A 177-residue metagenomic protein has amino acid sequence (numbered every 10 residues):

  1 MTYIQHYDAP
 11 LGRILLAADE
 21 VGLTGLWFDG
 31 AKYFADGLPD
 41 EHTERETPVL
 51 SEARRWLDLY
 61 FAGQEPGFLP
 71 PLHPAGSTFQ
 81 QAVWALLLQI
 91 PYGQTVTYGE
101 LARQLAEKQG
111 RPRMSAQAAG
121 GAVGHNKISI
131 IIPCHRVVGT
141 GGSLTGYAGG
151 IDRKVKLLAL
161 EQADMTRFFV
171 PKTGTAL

Functional and structural regions predicted by a protein language model:
M1-T24: DNA-contacting interfaces and partner/effector-binding or oligomerization modules in DNA-centric proteins
Q5-P10, Q64-L177: Nucleic acid-binding interface residues in structured DNA/RNA-binding domains, emphasizing the DNA-engaging scaffolds
L15-L16, G25, T97, G146: A sequence-level detector of short linear motifs
A18-L69: Compact structured core domains
